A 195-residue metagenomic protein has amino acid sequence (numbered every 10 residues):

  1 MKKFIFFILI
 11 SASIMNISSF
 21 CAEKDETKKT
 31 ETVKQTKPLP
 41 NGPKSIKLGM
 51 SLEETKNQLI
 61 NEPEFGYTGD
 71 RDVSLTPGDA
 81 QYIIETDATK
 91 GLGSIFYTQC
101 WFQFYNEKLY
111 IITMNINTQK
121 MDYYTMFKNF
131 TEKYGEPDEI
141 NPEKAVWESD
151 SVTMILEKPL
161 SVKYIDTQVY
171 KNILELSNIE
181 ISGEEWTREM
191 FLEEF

Functional and structural regions predicted by a protein language model:
F4-S13: Sec-dependent N-terminal signal peptides
F7, P38-P40, W101: Short, functionally important structural connectors and interaction interfaces within domains
I14-F20: C-terminal segment of classical bacterial N-terminal signal peptides
A22-D79, I111-F195: Non-cytosolic coordination micro-motifs
S74-T118: Mid-chain, structured segments of secreted extracytoplasmic proteins
